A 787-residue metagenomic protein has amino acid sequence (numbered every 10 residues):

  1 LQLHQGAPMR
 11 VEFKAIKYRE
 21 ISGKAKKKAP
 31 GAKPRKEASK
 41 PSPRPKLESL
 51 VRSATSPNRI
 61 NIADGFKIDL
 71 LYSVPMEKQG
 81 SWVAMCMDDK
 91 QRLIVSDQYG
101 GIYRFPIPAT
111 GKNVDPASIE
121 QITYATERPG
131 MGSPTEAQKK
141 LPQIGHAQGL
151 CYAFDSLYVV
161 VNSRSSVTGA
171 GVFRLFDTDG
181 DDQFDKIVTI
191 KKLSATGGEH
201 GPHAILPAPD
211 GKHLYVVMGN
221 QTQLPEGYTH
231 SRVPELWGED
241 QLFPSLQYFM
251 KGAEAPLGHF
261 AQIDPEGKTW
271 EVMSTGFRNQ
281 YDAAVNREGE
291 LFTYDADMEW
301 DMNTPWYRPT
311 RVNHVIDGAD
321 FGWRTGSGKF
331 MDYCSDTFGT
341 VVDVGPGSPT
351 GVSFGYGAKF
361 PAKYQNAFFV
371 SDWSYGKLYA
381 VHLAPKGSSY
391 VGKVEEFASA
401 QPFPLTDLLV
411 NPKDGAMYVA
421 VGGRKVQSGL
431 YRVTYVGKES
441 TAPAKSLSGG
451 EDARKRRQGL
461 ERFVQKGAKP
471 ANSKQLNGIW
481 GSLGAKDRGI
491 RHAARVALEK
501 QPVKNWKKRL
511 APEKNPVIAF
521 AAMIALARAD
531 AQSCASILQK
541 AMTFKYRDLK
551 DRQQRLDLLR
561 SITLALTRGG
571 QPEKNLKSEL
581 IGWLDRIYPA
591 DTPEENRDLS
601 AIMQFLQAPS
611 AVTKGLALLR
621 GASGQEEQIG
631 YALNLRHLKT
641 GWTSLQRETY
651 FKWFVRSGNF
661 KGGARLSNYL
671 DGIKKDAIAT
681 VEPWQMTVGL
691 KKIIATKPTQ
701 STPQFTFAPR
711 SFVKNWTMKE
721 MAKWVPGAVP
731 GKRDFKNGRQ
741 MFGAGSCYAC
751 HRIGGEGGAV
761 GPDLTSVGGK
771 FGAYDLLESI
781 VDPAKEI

Functional and structural regions predicted by a protein language model:
L1-S42, L47, P106, F173: Carbohydrate-interacting regions of secretory-pathway proteins
V11-F13, F66, Y307, F742: A broad, structural micro-motif
R35-K466, P703, I753-E756: Beta-propeller domains with acidic blade repeats across secreted/periplasmic ectodomains and cytosolic WD/CNH propellers
D89, G101, A497, D557 (+2 more regions): Short pre-active-site segment immediately N-terminal to redox-active cysteine/selenocysteine motifs in thiol-based
A261, G415, Q740-I753, D763-S766 (+2 more regions): C-type cytochrome heme c attachment motif
N313-D317, Y431-R432, I524, R560 (+1 more regions): Generic alpha-helical structural context detector
F360-P404, A611, L619-E648, W653-S657 (+1 more regions): Ordered, small/hydrophobic-rich secondary-structure cores
A420-G422, V426, V433-M741, V760 (+2 more regions): Long, ordered, helix-rich scaffold segments
